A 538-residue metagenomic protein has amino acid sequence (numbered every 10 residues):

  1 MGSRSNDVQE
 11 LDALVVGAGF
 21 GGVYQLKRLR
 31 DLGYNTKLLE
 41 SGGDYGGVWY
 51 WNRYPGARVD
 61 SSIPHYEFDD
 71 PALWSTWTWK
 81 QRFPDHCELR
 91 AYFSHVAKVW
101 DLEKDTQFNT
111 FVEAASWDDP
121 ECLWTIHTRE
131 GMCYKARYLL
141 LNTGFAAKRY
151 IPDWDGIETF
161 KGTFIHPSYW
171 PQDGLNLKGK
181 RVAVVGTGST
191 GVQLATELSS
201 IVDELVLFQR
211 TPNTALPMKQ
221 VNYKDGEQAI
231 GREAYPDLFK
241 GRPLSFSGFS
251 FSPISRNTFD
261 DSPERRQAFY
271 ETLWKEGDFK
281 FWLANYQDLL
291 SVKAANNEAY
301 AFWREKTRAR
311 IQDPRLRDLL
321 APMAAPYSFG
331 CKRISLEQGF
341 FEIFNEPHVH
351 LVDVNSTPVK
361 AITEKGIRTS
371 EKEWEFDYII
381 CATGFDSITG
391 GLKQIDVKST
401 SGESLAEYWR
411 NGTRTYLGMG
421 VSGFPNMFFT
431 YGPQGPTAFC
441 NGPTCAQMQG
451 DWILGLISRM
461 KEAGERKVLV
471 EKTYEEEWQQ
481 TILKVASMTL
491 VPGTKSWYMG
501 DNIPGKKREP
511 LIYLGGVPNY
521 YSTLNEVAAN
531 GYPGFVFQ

Functional and structural regions predicted by a protein language model:
G2-A13, A18-V23, K27-I157, D173 (+3 more regions): N-terminal FAD-binding dinucleotide-binding subdomain shared by FAD-dependent oxidases/monooxygenases
I165: Short, conserved beta-strand/beta-arch hydrophobic-aromatic motifs that form part of recognition grooves or interface
S168: Structured beta-strand/turn binding interfaces of compact recognition modules in eukaryotic regulators
P171, L175-L177, V182-V185: A conserved hydrophobic secondary-structure block that centers on an alpha-helix together with its immediately flanking
A195: Ligand/cofactor pocket segment of small-molecule handling proteins
